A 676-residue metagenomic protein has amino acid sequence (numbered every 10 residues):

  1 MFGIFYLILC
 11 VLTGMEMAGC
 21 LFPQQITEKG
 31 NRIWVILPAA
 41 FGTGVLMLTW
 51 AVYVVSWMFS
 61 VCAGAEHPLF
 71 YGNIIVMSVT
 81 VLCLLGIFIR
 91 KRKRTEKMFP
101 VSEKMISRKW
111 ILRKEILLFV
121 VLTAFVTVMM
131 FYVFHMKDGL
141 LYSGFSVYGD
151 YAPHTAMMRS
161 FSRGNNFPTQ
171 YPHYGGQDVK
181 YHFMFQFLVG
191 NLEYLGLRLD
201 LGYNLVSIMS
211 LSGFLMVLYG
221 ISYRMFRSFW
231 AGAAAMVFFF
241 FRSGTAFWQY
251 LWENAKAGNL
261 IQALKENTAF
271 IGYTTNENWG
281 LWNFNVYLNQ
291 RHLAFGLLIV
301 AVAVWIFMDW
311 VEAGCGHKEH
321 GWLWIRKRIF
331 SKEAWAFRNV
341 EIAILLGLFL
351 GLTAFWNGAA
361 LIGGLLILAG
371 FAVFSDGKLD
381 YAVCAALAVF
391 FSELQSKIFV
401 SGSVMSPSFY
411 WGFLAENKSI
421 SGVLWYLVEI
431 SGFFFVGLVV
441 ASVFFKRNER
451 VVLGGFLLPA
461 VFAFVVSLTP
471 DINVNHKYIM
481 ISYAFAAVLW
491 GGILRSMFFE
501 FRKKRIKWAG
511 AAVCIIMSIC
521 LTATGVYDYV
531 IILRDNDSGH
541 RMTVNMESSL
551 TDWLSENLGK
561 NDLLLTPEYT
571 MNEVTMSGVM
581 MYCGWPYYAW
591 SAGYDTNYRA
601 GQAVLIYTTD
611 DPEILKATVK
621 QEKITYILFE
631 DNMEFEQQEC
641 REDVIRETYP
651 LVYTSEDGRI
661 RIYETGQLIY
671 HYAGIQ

Functional and structural regions predicted by a protein language model:
M1-K109: Membrane-embedded, hydrophobic transmembrane alpha-helices
R108-R113, A313-E341, S375-V383, L438-L457 (+2 more regions): Membrane-interface helix-loop-helix junctions at transmembrane boundaries of multi-pass membrane enzymes, predominantly
K114, L122-I299, E319, R541: Active-site lumenal/periplasmic loops and adjacent helix-entry segments of GT-C-fold, multi-pass membrane
K114-T123, A234-M236, L348, D376-I398 (+4 more regions): Hydrophobic alpha-helical membrane-interfacial segments at the cytosolic entry of transmembrane helices
I208-L211, L293, I362-L368, I472-F499: Hydrophobic/aromatic-rich transmembrane helices and adjacent perimembrane loops
F284-N289, R328-W335, I342-N357, A369: Membrane-interface alpha helices of multi-pass inner-membrane proteins
V302-A313, G363-V373, I430-R450, I493-S496: Hydrophobic, aromatic-rich transmembrane alpha-helices and their immediate juxtamembrane boundary segments
F498, R502-A512, I516-Q676: Extracytoplasmic
